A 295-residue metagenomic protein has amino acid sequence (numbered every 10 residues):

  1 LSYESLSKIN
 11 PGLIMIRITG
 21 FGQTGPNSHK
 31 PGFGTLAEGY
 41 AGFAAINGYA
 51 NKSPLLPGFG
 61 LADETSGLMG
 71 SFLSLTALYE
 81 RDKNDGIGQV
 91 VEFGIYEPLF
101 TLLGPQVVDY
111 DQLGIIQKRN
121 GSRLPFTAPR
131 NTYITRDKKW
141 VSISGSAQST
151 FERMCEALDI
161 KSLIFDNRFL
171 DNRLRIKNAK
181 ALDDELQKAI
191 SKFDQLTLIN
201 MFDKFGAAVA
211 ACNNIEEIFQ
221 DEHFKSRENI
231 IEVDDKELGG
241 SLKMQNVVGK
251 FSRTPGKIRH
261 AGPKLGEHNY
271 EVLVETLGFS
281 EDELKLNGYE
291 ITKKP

Functional and structural regions predicted by a protein language model:
S2-G145: Active-site-adjacent "lid/gating" segments in soluble enzymes
S71-L75, V108, F151-C155, Q245 (+1 more regions): Predominant activation on well-ordered alpha-helical scaffold segments within soluble catalytic domains
L78-D82, L158, L277: Short, hydrophobic alpha-helical segments
Y110-Q117, D221-L238: Short, surface-exposed loop/helix-turn segments at secondary-structure junctions that function as lids/hinges flanking
P129-F205, V209: Aromatic-enriched alpha-helical interface/lid elements that frame and gate functional surfaces
F165-K177, N213-Q220, D282-P295: Short linear loop/turn motifs
D203-R227: Conserved PLP cofactor-binding pocket of PLP-dependent enzymes
D235-K285: Flexible, small-/acidic-enriched active-site or ligand-binding loops
